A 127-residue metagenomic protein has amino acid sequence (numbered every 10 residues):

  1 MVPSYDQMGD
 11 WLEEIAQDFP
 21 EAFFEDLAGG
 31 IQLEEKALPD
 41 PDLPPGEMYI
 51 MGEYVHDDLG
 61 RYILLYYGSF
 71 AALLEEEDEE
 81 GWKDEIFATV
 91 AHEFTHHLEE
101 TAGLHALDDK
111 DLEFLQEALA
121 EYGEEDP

Functional and structural regions predicted by a protein language model:
V2-D10: Phosphate/ribose-recognition catalytic cores of enzymes acting on nucleotide-derived substrates
Y5, P20, P45, D78-W82: Short, structured coil/loop segments at alpha-helix boundaries
G9-L12, K83-A91: Amphipathic, non-transmembrane alpha-helical scaffold segments
W11-G68: Auxiliary, metal-adjacent structural segments of Zn-dependent hydrolase domains
D18, A22, E93, H97 (+1 more regions): Short alpha-helical functional segments enriched in proximate histidine and acidic residues
I50-Y54, F87, E93-H96: N-terminal, helix-rich and Lys/Arg-enriched segments in bacterial and organellar proteins
G68-F70, E77-A88, H97-P127: Post-HEXXH active-site segment of zinc metalloproteases
